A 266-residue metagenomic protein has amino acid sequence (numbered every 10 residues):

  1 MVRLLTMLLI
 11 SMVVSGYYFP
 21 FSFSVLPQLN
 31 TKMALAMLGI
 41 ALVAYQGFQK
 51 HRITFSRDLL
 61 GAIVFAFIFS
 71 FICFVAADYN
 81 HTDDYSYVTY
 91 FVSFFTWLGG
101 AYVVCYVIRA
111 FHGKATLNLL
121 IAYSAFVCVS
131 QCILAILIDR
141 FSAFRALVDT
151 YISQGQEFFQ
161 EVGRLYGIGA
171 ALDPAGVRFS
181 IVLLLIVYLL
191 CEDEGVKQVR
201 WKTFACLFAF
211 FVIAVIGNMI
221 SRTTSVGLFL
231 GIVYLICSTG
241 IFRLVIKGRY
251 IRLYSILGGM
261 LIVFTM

Functional and structural regions predicted by a protein language model:
M1-L9, H51-A66, T116-Y123, R200-A205: Membrane-interfacial loop-to-transmembrane alpha-helix junctions, especially the N-terminal start
M1-Q49, F71-A77: N-terminal signal-anchor transmembrane segment
S15-S24, Q154-A170: Juxtamembrane membrane-water interface segments that cap and precede transmembrane helices
Q28-Q46, F91-G100, G176-L184, V226-V233: Membrane-embedded alpha-helical segments of multi-pass membrane proteins, especially the transmembrane helices
I40-I53, V103-K114, V187-V196, V233-V245: Structural signal for the C-terminal ends of transmembrane alpha-helices and the immediately following loop
G61-I68, T82-Y106, L119-Y123, C128: Aromatic-anchored transmembrane helix interface
N118-D149, G169-I220, T224-I241: Alpha-helical transmembrane segments of multi-pass inner-membrane proteins
D139, I236-M266: A membrane-periplasm/extracellular boundary helix in multi-pass inner-membrane enzymes that assemble envelope glycans
